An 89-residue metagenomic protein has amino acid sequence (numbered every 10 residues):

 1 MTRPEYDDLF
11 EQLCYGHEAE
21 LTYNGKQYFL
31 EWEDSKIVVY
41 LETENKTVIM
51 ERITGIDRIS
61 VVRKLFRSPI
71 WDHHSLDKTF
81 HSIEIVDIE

Functional and structural regions predicted by a protein language model:
M1-T22: Negatively charged, low-complexity tracts enriched in Asp/Glu with abundant Ser/Thr
E5, L9, E44-I49, V61-V62 (+1 more regions): Terminal low-complexity, poorly structured segments
Y28-F29: Short, isolated positions in well-ordered beta-strands
W32-E51: Short, surface-exposed, low-complexity cationic segments
E51-E89: Mixed-charge, Lys/Arg-enriched low-complexity segments
